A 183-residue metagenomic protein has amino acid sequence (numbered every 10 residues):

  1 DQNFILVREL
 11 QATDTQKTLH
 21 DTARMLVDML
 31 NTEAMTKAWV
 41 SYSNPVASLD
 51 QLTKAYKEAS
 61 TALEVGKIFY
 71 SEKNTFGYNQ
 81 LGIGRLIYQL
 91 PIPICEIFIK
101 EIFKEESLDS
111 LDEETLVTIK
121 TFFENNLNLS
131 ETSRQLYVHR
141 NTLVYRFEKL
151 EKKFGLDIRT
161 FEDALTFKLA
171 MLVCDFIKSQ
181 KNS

Functional and structural regions predicted by a protein language model:
D1-S183: Cytosolic nucleotide-utilizing catalytic cores of signal-transduction proteins
